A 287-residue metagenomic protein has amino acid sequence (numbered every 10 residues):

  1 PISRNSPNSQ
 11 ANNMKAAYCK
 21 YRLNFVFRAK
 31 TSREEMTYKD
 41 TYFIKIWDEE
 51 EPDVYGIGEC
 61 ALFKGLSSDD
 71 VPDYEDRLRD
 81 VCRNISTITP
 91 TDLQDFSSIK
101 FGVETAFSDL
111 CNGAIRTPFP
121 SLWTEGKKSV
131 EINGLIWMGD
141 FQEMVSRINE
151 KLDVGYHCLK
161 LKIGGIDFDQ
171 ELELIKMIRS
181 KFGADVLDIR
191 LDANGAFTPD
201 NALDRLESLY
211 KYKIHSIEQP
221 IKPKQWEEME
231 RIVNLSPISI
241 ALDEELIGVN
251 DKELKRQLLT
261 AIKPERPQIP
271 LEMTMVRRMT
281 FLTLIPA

Functional and structural regions predicted by a protein language model:
R4-Q10, Q268, E272: Charged/polar low-complexity intrinsically disordered segments
Q10-N13, M279: N-terminal compositionally biased or targeting/leader segments
N12-I189, N194-A196, L203, E207-K211: N-terminal capping/lid subdomain adjacent to the active-site entrance of alpha/beta enzymes
I166-A287: Catalytic core of soluble alpha/beta enzymes
